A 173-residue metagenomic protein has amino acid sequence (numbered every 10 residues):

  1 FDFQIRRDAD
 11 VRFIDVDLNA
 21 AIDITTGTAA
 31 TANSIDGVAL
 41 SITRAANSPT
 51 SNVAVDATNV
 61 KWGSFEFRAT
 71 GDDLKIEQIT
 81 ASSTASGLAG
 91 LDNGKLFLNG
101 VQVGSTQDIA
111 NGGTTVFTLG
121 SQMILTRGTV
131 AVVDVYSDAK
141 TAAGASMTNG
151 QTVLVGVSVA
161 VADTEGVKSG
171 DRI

Functional and structural regions predicted by a protein language model:
F1-I173: Exposed, polar/acidic Ser/Thr-rich sequence context and nearby capping/turn residues that mark flexible linkers
